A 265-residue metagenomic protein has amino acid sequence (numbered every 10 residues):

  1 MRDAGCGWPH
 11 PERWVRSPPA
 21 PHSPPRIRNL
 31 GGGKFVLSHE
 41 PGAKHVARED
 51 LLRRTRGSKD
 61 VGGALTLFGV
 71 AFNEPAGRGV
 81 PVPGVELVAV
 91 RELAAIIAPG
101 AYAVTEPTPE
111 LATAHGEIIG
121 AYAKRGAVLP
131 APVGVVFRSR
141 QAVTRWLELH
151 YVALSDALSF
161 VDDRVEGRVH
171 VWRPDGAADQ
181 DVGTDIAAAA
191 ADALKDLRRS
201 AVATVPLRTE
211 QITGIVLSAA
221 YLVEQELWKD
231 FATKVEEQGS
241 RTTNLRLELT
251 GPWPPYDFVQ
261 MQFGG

Functional and structural regions predicted by a protein language model:
M1-W8, P21, K44: Short polybasic linear motifs
D3-G5, W14-P18, G31-S38: Short, positively charged low-complexity motifs
A4-G7, R13, L227, P252: Residues in intrinsically disordered, low-complexity segments of regulatory proteins
C6, W14, R26, A43 (+1 more regions): Alpha-helical and His/Cys-centered functional microenvironments
P19-P25, E40, V46: Low-complexity proline/serine/threonine-rich segments in eukaryotic and viral proteins
I27-N29, K34, K44: Polybasic, lysine-rich low-complexity intrinsically disordered segments
L37-P41, H45-G265: An interfacial alpha-helical scaffold signature
